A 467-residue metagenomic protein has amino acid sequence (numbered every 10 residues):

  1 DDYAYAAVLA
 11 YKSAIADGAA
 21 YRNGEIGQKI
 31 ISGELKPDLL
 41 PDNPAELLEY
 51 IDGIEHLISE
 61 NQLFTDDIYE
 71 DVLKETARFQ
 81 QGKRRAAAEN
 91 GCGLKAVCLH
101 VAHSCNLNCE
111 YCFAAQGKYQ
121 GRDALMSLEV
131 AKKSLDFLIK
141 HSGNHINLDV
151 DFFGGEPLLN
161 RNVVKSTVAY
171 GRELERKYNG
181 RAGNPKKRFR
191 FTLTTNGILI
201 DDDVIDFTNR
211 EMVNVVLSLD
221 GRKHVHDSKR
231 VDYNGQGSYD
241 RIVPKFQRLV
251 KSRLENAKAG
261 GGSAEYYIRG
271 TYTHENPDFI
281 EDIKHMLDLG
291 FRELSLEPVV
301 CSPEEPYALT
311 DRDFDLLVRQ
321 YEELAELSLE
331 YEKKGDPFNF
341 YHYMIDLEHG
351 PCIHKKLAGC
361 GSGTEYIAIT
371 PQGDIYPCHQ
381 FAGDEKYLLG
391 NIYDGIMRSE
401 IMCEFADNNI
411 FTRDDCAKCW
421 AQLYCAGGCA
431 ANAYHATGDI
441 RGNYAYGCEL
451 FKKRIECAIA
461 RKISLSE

Functional and structural regions predicted by a protein language model:
D1-E49, Q372-D374, F411-E467: Radical SAM enzyme core and accessory elements
N43-C98: N-terminal [4Fe-4S]-dependent radical SAM core
G91-C92, A96-E129: Canonical Radical SAM [4Fe-4S] cluster-binding loop centered on the CxxxCxxC motif and its immediate flanking residues
S104, N108, C112-A115, F381 (+4 more regions): Cys/His-rich metal-chelating microdomains
A131, L135-D151, N160-V299: Radical SAM/AdoMet-radical enzyme domain recognition
H224-K229, E293-D315, P337-P351, Y376 (+1 more regions): Flexible glycine/acidic-rich beta-alpha junction loops that bind and position SAM and/or redox cofactors in anaerobic
N256, L316-H349, H379-A426: C-terminal accessory region of radical SAM enzymes
C360-G363: Short, small/polar residue-rich loop motifs at catalytic or cofactor-binding pockets
